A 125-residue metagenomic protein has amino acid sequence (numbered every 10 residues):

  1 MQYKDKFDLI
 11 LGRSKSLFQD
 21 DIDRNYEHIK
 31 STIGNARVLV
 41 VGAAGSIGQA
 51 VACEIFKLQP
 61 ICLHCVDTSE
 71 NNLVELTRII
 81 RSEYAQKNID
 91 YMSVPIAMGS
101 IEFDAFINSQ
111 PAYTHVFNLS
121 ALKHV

Functional and structural regions predicted by a protein language model:
M1-A112: N-terminal Rossmann/SDR dinucleotide-binding element
T114-F117: N-terminal Rossmann-like NAD(P) cofactor-binding module of classical short-chain dehydrogenase/reductase
L119-K123: Conserved NAD(P)H cofactor-binding loop of Rossmann-fold oxidoreductase domains
